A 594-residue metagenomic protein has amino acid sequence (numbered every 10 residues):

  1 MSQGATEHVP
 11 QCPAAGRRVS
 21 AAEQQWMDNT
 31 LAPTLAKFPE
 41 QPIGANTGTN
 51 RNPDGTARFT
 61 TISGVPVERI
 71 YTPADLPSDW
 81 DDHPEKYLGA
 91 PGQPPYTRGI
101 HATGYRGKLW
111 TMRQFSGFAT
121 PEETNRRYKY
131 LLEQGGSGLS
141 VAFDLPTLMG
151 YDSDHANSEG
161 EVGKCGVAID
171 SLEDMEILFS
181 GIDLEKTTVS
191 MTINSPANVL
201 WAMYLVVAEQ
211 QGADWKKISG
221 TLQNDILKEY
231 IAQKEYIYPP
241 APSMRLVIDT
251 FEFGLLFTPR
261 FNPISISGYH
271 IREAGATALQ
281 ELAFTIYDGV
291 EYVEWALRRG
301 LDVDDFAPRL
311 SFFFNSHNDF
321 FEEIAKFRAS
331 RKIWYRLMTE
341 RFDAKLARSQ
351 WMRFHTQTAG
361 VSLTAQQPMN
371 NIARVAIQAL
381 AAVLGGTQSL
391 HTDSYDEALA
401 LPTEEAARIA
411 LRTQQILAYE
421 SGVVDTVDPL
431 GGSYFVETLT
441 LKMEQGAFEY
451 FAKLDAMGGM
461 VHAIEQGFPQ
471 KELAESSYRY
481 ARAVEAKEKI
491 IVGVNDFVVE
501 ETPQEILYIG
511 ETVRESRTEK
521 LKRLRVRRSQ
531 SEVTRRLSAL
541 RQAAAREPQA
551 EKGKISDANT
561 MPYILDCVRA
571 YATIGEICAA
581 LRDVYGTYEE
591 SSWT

Functional and structural regions predicted by a protein language model:
M1-E173, L178-E185, A208-A213, E449-A452 (+3 more regions): Acidic/polar, glycine-rich intrinsically disordered N-terminal extensions of enzymes
Q25, L31-V67, P73, H83 (+6 more regions): Gly/Pro-rich turn-and-neighbor structural signature
W110-F115, S137-V141, T187-I193, I218-N224 (+4 more regions): Hydrophobic faces of well-ordered beta-strands that scaffold small-molecule active sites in alpha/beta enzyme cores
G136, S158-R298, E323-L337, P368-A376: Active-site cavity-forming subdomains of large catalytic enzyme subunits
G160-K164, V189, E229-Y238, I271-A276 (+6 more regions): Short beta-alpha connecting loops at secondary-structure transitions that line or flank enzyme active sites
L200-A202, G275-A283, H317-A329, T358-I372 (+5 more regions): Short glycine/threonine-rich loop-to-helix capping motif typified by GTGT followed within a few residues by an Asp-Pro
D302-F306, A344-T358, Q366-Y395, P402-V427 (+4 more regions): Flexible glycine/proline-rich, aromatic-decorated loop/lid segments
L390, E397, L417-A474: Long, amphipathic alpha-helical stalk/connector segments used for oligomerization, subunit docking, or mechanical
